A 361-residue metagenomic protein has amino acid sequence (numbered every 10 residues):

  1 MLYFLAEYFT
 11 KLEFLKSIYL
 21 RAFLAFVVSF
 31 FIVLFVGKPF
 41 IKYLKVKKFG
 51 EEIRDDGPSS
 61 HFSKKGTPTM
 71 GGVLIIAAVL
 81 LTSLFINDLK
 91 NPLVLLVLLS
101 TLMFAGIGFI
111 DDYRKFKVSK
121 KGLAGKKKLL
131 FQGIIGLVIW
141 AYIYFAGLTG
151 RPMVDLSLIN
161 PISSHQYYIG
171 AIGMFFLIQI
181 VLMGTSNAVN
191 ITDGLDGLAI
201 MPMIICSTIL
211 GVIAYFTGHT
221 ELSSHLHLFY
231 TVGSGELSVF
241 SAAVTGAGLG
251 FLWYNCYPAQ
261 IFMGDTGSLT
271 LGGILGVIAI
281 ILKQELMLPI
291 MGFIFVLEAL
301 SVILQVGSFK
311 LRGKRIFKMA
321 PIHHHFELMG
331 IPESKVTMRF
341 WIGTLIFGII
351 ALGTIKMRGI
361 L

Functional and structural regions predicted by a protein language model:
L2-I41, V79-G106, I139, I143-N160 (+2 more regions): Alpha-helical transmembrane segments
F35-D56: Membrane-interface helix-loop junction between the first two transmembrane segments
L44, Y113-K121, Q260: Membrane-interfacial helix termini and the short, flexible loops that connect transmembrane helices in multi-pass
E51-T67, P92-L93, G211, E221-H225: Alpha-helical transmembrane segments and immediately membrane-proximal extracytoplasmic
R54-T67, S119-Q132, H323, L328: Juxtamembrane helix-capping/reentrant segments at transmembrane boundaries
G108-I110: Conserved ATP-binding subdomain of kinase catalytic cores across diverse folds
K115-A124, L156-Y167: Membrane interface segments of multi-pass transport proteins and intramembrane proteases
